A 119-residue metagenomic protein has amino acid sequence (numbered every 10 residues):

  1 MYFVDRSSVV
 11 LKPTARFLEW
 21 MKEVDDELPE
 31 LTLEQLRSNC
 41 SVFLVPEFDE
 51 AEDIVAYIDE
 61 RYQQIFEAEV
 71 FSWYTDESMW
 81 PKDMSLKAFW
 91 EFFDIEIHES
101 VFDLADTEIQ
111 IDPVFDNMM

Functional and structural regions predicted by a protein language model:
M1-F48: Extended, charge-biased low-complexity segments that typically form long amphipathic alpha-helices/coiled-coils
V10-A15, F93, E108, F115: Short, flexible loop/turn elements at secondary-structure junctions
P46-D112: Amphipathic protein-protein interaction modules
P113-M119: Short acidic DE-rich linear segments
